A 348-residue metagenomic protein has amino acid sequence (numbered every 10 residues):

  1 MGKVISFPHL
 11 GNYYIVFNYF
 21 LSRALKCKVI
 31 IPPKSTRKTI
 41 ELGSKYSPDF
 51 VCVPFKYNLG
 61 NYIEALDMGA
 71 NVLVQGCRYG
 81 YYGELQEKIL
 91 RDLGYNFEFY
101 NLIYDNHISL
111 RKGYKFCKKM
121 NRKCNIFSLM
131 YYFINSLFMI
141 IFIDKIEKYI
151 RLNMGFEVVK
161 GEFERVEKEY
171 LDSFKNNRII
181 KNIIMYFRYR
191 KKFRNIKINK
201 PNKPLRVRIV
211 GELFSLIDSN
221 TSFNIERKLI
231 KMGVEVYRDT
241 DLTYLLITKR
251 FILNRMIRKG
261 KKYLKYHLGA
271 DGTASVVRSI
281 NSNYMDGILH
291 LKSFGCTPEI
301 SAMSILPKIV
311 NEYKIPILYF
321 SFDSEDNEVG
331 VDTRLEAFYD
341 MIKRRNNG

Functional and structural regions predicted by a protein language model:
M1-G348: An N-terminal assembly and electron-transfer interface module characteristic of large anaerobic redox and radical
